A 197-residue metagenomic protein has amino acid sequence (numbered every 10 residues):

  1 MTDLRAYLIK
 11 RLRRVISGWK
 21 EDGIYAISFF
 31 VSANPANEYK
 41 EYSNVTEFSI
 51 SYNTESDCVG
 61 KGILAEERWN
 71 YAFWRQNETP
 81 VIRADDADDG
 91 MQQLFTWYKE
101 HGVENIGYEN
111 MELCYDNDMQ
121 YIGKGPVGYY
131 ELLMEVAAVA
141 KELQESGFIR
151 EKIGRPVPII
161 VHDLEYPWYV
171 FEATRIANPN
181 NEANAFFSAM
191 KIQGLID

Functional and structural regions predicted by a protein language model:
M1-R13, G125-L143: Well-ordered, non-membrane alpha-helical segments in soluble/globular domains
M1-S32: Short N-terminal edge-element motif at the start of the domain
L12, G62, E67, G90 (+2 more regions): Intrinsically disordered, low-complexity regions enriched in Ser/Pro/Gly/Gln/His and often acidic
K20-E66: N-terminal interaction modules that seed assembly of large macromolecular complexes
D57-V127: Low-complexity, serine/threonine/proline-enriched polar segments
L132, A138-D197: Glycine-rich, aromatic-bearing surface loops/beta-hairpins
